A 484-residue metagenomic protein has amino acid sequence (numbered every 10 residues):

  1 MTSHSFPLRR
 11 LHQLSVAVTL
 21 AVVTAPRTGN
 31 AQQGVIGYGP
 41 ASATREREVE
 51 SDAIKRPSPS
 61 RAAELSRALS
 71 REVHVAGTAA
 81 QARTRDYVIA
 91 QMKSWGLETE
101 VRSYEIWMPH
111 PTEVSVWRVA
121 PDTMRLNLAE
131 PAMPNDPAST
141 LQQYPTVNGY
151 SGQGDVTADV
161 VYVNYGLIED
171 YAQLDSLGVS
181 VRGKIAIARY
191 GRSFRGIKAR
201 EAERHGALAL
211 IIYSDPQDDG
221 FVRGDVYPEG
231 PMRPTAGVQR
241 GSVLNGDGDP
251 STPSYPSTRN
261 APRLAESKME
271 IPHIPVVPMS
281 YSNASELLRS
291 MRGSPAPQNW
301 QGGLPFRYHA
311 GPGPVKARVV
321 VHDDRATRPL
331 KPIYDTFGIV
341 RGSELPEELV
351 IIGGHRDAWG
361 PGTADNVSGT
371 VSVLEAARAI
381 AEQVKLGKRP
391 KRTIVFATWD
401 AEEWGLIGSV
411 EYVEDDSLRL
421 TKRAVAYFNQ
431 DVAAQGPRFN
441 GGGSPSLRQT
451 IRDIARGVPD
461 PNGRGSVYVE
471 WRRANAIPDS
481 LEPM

Functional and structural regions predicted by a protein language model:
T2-S15, A25: Bacterial N-terminal signal peptides that target proteins for export
A21-T28: C-terminal segment of classical bacterial N-terminal signal peptides
V35-T44, R67-I185, P216, R223-D249 (+1 more regions): Noncatalytic luminal/extracellular "stalk/propeptide" segments of secretory-pathway proteins
S42-R47, S58-E72, A76-A80, I89-T99 (+11 more regions): Catalytic-core environment of secreted peptidases
E48, R61-E64, A68, R83-Y87 (+8 more regions): Extracytoplasmic/secreted proteins, especially bacterial periplasmic and envelope-associated proteins
R125, G152, P234-P295, L345 (+1 more regions): Metal-dependent peptidase/peptidase-like ectodomains
A138-Q173, D249-A364, E375-R378, E382-K388: Soluble metallo-hydrolase cores and metallopeptidase-like ectodomains found primarily in the secretory/periplasmic
